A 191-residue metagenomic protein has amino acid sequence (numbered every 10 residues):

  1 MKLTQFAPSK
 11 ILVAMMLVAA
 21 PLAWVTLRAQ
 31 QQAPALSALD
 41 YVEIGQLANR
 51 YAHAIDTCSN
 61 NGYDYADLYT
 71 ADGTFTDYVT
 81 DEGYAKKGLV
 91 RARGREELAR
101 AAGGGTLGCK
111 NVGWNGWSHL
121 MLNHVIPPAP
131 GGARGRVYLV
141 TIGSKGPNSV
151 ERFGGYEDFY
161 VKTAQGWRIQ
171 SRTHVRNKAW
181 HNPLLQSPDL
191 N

Functional and structural regions predicted by a protein language model:
K2-M15: Bacterial N-terminal signal peptides that target proteins for export
V13-A23: Bacterial N-terminal signal peptides
L27-D67, A71: Short, low-complexity N-terminal intrinsically disordered segments enriched in polar/charged residues
Q30-A35, C109-N191: A beta-strand edge to alpha-helix "cap/lid" segment located at domain peripheries
I55, Y69-T70, D77, L139-T141 (+1 more regions): Short beta-strand segments enriched in hydrophobic/aromatic residues within well-folded beta-rich domains
N61-G62, A66-Y138: A solvent-exposed, acidic/Ser-Thr-rich amphipathic alpha-helical stretch
